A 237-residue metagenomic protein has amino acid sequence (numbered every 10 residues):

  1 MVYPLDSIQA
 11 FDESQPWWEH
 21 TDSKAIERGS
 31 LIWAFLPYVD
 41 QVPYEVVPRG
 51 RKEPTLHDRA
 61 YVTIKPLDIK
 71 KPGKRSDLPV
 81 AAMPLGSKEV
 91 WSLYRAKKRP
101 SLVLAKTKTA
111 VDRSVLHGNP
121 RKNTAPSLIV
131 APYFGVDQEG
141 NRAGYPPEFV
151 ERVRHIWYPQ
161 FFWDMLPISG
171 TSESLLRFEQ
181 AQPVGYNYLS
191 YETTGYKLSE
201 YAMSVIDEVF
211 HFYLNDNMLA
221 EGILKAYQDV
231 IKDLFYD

Functional and structural regions predicted by a protein language model:
M1-P48, Y133-D237: C-terminal terminal-subdomain/extension
Y3-D6, K70-S76, K97-R99, P147-E151: N-terminal start-of-chain detector that recognizes signal peptides and the immediate post-cleavage beginning
P16, A81, L85-S87, S114 (+1 more regions): Generic preference for well-ordered secondary structure
T21, T55, T63, T107-T109 (+3 more regions): Residue-identity detector for threonine
K24, K52, K65, K70-K74 (+7 more regions): Context-gated lysine
Y44-W91: Mixed-charge, low-complexity intrinsically disordered segments
K88-W157: Compact nucleic-acid interaction/catalytic patches
